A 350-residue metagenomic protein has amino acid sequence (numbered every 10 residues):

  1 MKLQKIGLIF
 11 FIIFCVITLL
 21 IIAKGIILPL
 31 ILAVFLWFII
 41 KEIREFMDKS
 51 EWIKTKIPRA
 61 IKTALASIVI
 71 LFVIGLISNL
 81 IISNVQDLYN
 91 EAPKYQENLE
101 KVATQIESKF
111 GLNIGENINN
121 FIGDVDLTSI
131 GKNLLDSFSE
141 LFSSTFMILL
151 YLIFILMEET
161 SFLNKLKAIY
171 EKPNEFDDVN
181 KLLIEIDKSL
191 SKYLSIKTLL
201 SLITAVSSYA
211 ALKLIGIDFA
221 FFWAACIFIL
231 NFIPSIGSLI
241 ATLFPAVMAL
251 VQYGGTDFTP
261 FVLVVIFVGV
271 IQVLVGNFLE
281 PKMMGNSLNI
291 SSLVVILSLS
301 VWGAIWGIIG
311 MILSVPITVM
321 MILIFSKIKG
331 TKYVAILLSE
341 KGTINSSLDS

Functional and structural regions predicted by a protein language model:
M1-S83, V319, L323-S350: Anchoring transmembrane alpha helix of integral membrane proteins
F10-C15, L19, A60-V73, I77 (+12 more regions): Generic alpha-helical transmembrane segments of integral inner-membrane proteins, especially permease/transport modules
K24-L32, L214-A225, G254-L263, I290-V295 (+1 more regions): Membrane-water interface of transmembrane alpha-helices in multipass transporters/channels
A33-I40, L152, C226-F232, I236 (+4 more regions): Hydrophobic transmembrane alpha-helices
E45-T55, A64-L65, G75-L149, E158-S161 (+1 more regions): Juxtamembrane membrane-interface segments in integral membrane proteins
I53-L65, G115, F176-V179, F219 (+4 more regions): Membrane-interface starts of transmembrane alpha-helices
E140-L250, F258-I266: Alpha-helical transmembrane segments and their immediate interhelical loop/hinge regions in multi-pass membrane
F261-S350: Hydrophobic alpha-helical transmembrane segments of membrane transport and translocation systems, primarily multi-pass
